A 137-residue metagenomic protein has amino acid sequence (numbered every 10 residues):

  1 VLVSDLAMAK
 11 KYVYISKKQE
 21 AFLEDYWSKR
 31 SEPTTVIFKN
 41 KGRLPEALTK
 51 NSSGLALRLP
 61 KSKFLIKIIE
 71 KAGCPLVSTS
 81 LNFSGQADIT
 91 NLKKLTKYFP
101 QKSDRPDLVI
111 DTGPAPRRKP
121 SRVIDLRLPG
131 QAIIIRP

Functional and structural regions predicted by a protein language model:
V1-P137: Active-site-adjacent structural elements in enzyme catalytic cores
